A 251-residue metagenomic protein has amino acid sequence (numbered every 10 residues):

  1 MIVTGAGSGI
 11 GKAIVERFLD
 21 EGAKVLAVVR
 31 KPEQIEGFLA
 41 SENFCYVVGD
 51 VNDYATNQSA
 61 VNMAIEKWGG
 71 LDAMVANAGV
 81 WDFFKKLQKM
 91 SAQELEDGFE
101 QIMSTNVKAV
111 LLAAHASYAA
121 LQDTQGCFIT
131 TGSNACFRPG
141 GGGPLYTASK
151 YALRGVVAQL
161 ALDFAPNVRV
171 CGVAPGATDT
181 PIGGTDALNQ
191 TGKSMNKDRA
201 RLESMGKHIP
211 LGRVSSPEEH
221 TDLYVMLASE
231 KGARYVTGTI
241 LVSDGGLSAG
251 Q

Functional and structural regions predicted by a protein language model:
G7-G9: Conserved glycine-rich cofactor-binding loop
V48-A60, E219: The beta1-alpha1 cofactor-binding region of Rossmann-like NAD(H)/NADP(H)-dependent oxidoreductases
V80-E100, G142-L145, G184: Conserved mid-core segment of classical short-chain dehydrogenase/reductases
S91-L111, I129, L153: Catalytic Tyr-X3-Lys loop
A114, S149, V157: Active-site helix of classical SDR
A119, A161-P166: Alpha-helical segment proximal to the catalytic Tyr-Lys
S133: Residue(s) in the substrate-gating loop at a strand-loop-helix junction that position the organic substrate next
A165-R169, G232-T237: Short, small/polar-rich loop/turn modules that mediate ligand/substrate recognition or access, typified
